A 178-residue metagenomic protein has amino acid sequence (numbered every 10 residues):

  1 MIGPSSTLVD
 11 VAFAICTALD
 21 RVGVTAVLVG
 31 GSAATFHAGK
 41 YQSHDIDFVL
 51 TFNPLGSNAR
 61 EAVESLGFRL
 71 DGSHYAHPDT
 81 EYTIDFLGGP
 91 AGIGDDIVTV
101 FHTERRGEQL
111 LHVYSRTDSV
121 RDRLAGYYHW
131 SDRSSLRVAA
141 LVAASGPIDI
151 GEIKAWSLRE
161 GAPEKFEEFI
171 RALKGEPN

Functional and structural regions predicted by a protein language model:
M1-N178: Compositionally biased terminal segments of proteins
